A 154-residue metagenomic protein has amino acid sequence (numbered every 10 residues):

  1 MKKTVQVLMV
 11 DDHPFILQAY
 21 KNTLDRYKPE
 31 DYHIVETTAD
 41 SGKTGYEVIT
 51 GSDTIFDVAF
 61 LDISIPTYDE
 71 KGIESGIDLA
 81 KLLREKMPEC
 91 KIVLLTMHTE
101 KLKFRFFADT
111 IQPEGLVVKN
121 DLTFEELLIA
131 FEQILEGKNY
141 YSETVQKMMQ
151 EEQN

Functional and structural regions predicted by a protein language model:
T4-L24: Conserved acidic segment of CheY-like receiver
K28-E36, T54: A generic structural motif
T38-V58, Y68: Acidic, metal-coordinating helix/loop segments flanking the phosphotransfer/catalytic sites of two-component signaling
T50-T54, L82-C90, I111: Conserved phosphotransfer cores of two-component systems
F56-L83: Conserved phosphotransfer microenvironments
K71-E74, D78, V93, H98-L116 (+1 more regions): Alpha4 helix (beta4-alpha4-beta5 surface) of REC/receiver domains from two-component response regulators
A108-D109, P113-G115, D121-N154: Short, flexible helix-to-coil linker/hinge segments that flank and couple to helix-turn-helix
